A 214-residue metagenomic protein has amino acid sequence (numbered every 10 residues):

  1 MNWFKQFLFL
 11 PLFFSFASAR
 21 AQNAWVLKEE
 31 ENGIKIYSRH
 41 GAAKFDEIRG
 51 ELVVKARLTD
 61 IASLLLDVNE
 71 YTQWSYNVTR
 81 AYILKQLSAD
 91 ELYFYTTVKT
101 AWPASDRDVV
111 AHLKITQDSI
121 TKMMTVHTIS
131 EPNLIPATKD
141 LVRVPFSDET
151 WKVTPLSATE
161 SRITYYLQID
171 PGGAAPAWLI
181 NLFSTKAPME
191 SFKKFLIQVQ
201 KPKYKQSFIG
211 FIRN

Functional and structural regions predicted by a protein language model:
M1-Q6: Positively charged n-region of N-terminal signal peptides that target proteins for export
F7-S15: Bacterial N-terminal signal peptides
A17-A21: Sec/Tat signal peptide C-region and signal peptidase I cleavage site
Q22-N214: Eukaryotic helix-grip
